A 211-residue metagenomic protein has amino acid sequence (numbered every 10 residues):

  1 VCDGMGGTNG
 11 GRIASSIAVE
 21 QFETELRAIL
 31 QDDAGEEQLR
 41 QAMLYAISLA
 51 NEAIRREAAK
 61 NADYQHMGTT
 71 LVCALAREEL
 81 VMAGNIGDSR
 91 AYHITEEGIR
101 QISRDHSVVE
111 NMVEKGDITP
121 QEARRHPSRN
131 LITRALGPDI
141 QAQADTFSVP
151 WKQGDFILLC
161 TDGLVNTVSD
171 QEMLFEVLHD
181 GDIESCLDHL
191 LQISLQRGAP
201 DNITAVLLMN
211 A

Functional and structural regions predicted by a protein language model:
V1-A211: PP2C/PPM-type serine/threonine phosphatase catalytic domain
